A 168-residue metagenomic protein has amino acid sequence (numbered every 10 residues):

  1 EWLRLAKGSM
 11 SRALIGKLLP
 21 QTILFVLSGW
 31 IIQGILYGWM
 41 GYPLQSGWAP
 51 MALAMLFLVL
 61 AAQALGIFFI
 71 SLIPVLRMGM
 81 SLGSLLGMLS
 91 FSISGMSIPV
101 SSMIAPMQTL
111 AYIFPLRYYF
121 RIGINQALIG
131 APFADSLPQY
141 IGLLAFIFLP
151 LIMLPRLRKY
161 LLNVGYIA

Functional and structural regions predicted by a protein language model:
E1-M10: Short helix-to-coil transition segments within interhelical loops that connect adjacent transmembrane helices
S9-I35, L144: Selective transmembrane-helix segments that form parts of the transport pathway or gating/packing helices in multipass
G34-I35, P43-A168: Membrane-spanning alpha-helical segments of multipass transporters and channels
